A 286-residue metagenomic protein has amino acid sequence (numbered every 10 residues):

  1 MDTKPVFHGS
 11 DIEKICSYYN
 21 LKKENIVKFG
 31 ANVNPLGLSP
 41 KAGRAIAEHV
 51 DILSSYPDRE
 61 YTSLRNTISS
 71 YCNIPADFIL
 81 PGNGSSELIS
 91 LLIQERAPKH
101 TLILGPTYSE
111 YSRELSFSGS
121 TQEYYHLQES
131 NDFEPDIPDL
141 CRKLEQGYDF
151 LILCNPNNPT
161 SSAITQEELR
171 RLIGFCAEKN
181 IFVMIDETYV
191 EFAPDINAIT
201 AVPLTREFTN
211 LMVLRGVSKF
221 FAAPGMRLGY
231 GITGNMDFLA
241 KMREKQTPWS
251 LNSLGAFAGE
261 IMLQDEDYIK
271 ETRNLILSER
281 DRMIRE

Functional and structural regions predicted by a protein language model:
M1-S55: N-terminal "arm"/small-domain region of PLP-dependent enzymes with the aminotransferase-like
E24-N25, P75-I79, H100, E187 (+1 more regions): Short acidic capping loops at alpha-helix termini that bridge into adjacent secondary structure
L38-S39, E60, N210-E286: PLP-dependent aminotransferase class I/II
P57, S69-L91: Short loop-beta-helix segment that forms the pyridoxal 5′-phosphate
G84-P98, I185-Y189, A193-P194, L204: Glycine/small-residue-rich loop that forms an oxyanion/phosphate-binding "nest" at active or ligand-binding sites
E95-L153: PLP-dependent aminotransferase-like
S118, E178-K179, F208: Helix C-cap/helix->beta junction micro-motif
N131-A193: Active-site phosphate-binding strand-loop segment of PLP-dependent enzymes
